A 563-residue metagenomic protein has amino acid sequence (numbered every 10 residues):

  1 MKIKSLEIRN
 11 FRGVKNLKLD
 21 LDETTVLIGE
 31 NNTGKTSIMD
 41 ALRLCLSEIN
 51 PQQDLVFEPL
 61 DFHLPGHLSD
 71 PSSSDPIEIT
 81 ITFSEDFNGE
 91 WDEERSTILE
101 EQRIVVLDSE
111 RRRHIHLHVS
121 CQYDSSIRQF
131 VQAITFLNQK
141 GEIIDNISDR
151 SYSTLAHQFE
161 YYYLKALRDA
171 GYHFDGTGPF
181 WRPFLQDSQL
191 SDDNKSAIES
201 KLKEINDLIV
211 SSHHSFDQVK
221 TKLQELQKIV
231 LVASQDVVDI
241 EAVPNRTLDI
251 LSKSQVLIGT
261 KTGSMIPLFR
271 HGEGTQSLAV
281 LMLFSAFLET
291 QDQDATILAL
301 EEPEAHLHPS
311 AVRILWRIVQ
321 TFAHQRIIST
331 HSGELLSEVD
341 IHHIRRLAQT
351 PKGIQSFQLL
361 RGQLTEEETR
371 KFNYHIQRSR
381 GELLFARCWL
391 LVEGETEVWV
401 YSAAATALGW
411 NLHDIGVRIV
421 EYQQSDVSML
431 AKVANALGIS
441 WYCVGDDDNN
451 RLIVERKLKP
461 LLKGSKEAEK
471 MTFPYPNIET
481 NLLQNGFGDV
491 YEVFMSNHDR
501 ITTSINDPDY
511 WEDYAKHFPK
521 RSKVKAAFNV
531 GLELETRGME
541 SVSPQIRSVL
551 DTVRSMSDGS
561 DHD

Functional and structural regions predicted by a protein language model:
M1-I28, N32-S47, L257-S379, R456 (+2 more regions): Switch/communication elements of ASCE P-loop NTPase nucleotide-binding domains
L19, E30, D70-S74, D108-R112 (+8 more regions): Conserved catalytic network of the ASCE P-loop NTPase/AAA+ motor domain
D40-R111: Conserved P-loop NTP-binding catalytic core
D75-I79, R113-L117, H157-Y161, A295 (+5 more regions): Short glycine-/polar-rich loops that comprise or flank the Walker A/P-loop and associated switch/sensor motifs
S84-G89, Y123-I127, R168-G171, T262 (+7 more regions): Conserved nucleotide-binding/hydrolysis micro-motifs of P-loop NTPases
N88-S196: Electropositive, glycine-dotted interaction segments that contact anionic polymers or phosphate-rich ligands
H173, L185-A279, L283-T296: Extended helical coiled-coil dimerization/tether regions that scaffold and oligomerize large DNA-maintenance assemblies
R378-L391, T396-D563: Acidic, Mg2+-coordinating catalytic modules of nucleic-acid enzymes
